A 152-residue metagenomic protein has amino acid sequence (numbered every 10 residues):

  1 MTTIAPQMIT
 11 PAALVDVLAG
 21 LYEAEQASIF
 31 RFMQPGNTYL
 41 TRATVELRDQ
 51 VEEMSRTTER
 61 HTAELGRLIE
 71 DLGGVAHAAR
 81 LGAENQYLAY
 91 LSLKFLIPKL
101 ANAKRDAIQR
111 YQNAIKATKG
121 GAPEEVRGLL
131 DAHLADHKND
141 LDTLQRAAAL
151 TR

Functional and structural regions predicted by a protein language model:
T2-I4, A63-K99, R105-I108: Carboxylate-rich helix-loop segments that flank metal/cofactor sites and access channels in metalloenzymes
T2-L21: Disorder-to-helix initiation segments
M8, E46, E52-E53, A76-S92 (+1 more regions): Charge-rich, acidic-biased intrinsically disordered regions
V17-A24, S28-Y39, Q86-D136: Acidic/histidine-rich alpha-helical segments that form the ligand environment of transition-metal centers
Y22, E52-S55, E59, G66-I69 (+5 more regions): Generic structural concept
P35, V45-A79, T143-T151: Conserved alpha-helical segments that form or flank metal/cofactor-binding pockets of metalloenzymes
R42: Short, charge-patterned binding micro-sites
R127-R152: Short, contiguous alpha-helical
